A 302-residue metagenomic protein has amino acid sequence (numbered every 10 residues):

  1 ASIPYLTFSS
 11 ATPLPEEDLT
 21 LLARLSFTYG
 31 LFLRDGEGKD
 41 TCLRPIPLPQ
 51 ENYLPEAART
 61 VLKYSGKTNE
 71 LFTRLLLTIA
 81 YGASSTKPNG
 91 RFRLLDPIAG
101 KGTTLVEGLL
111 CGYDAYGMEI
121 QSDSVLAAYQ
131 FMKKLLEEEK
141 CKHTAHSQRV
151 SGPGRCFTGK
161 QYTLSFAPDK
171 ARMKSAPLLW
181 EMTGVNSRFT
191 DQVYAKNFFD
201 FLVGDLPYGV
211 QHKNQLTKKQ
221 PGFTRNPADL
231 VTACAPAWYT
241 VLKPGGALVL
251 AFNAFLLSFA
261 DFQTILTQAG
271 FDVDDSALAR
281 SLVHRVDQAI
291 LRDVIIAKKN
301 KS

Functional and structural regions predicted by a protein language model:
A1-D40: N-terminal auxiliary segments of SAM/dcSAM-dependent transferases
L25, G36-S302: Class I S-adenosyl-L-methionine-dependent methyltransferase catalytic core
